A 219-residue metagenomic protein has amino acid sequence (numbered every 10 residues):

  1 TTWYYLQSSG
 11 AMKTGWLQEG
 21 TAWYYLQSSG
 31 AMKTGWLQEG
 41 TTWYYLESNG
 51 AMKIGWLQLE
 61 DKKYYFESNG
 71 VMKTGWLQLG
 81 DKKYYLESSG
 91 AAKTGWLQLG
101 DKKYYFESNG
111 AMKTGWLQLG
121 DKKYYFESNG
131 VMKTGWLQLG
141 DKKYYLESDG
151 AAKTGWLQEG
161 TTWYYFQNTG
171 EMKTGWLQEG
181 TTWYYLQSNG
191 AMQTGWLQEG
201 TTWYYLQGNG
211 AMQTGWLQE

Functional and structural regions predicted by a protein language model:
T1-E219: Extracellular adhesion/carbohydrate-binding repeat motifs centered on closely spaced tryptophans
